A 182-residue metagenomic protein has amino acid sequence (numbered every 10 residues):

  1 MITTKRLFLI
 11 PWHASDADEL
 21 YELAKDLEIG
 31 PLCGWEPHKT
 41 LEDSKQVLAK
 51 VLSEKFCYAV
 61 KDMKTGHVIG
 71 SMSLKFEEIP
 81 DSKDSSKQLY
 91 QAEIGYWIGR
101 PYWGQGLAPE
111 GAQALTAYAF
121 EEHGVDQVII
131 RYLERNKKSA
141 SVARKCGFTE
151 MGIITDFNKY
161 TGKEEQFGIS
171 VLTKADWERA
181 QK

Functional and structural regions predicted by a protein language model:
M1-E28, C57, K61-K182: Acyl-donor (CoA/ACP) binding surface of acyl/acetyltransferases
A14-S15, L48-K50: Short linear motifs in intrinsically disordered
E28-A49: Conserved GNAT-fold acetyl-CoA-binding loop/helix
A49-E54, F148: Short loop/turn motifs at secondary-structure junctions and domain boundaries
